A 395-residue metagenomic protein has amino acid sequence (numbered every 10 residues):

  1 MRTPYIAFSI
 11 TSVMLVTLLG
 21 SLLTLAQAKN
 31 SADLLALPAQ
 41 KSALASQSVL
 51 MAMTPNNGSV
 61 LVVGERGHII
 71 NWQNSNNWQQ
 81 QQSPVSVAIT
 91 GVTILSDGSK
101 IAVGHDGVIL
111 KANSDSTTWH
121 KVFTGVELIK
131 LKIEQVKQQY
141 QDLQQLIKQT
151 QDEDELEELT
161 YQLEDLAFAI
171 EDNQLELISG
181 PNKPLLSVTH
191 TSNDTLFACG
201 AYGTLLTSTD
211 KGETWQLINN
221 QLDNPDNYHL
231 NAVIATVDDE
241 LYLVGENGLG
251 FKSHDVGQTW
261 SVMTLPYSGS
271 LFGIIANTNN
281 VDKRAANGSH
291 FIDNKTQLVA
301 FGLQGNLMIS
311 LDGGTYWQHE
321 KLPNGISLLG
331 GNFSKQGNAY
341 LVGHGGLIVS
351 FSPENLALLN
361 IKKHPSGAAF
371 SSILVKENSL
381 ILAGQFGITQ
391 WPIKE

Functional and structural regions predicted by a protein language model:
M1-A7: Positively charged n-region of N-terminal signal peptides that target proteins for export
A7-F8, N287: Short amphipathic alpha-helical "recognition" segments used for binding
T11-L22: Bacterial N-terminal signal peptides
L25-E395: Residue-level hotspots at or immediately adjacent to binding/recognition sites across diverse folds
